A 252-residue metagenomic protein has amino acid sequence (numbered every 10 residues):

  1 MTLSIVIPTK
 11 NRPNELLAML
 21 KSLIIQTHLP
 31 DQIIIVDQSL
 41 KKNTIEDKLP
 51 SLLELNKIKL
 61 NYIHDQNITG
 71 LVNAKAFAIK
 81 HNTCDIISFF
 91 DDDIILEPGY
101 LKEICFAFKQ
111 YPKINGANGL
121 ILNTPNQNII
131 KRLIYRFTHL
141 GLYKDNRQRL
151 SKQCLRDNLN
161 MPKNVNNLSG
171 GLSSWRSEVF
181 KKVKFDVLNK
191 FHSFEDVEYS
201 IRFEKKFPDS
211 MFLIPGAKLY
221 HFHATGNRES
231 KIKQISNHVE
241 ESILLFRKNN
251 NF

Functional and structural regions predicted by a protein language model:
R12-I25: Short, well-formed alpha-helical segments that are part of the catalytic scaffolds of diverse glycosyltransferases
S22, L29, I35-L49, I94: A conserved acidic beta->alpha catalytic loop
D65-N82: Glycine-rich, basic loop-to-helix element that forms the pyrophosphate-binding segment of sugar-nucleotide handling
I87: Short aromatic/hydrophobic "clamp" motif used to bind/position activated sugar donors
G99-F137: Conserved donor NDP-sugar-binding/catalytic core segment of glycosyltransferases
F137-V165: Short, flexible, basic/aromatic active-site loop/helix in glycosyltransferases
L168-G170, H192-Y199: Acidic donor-binding loop at a coil-to-helix junction in glycosyltransferase catalytic cores that engages
K205, G216-L219, R228-F252: Catalytic core of nucleotide-sugar-dependent glycosyltransferases
